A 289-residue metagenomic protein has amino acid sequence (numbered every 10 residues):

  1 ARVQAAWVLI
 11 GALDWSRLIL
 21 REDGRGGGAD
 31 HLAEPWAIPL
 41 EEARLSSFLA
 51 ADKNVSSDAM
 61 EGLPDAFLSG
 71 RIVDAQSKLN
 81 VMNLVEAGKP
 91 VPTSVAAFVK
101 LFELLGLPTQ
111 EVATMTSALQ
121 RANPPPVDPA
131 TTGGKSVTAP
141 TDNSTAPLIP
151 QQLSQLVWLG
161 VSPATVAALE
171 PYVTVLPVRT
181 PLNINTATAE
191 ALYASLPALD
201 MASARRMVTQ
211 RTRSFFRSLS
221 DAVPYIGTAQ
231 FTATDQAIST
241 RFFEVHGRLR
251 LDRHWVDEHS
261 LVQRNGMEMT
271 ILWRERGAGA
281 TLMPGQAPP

Functional and structural regions predicted by a protein language model:
A1, P147-L148, S239: Short, glycine/acidic-rich beta->alpha junctions
A1-K100, D235, R248, V256 (+3 more regions): Beta-strand/loop motifs with alternating small/hydrophobic and polar/acidic residues, enriched in the first structured
P90, A96-P150, V166-R217: Amphipathic, charged-and-aliphatic alpha-helical interface segments that function as noncatalytic docking
V157-L182, I226-V245: Alpha-helical interaction/regulatory segments in DNA maintenance proteins
L192-A194, M201-P289: C-terminal soluble interaction/assembly domains
